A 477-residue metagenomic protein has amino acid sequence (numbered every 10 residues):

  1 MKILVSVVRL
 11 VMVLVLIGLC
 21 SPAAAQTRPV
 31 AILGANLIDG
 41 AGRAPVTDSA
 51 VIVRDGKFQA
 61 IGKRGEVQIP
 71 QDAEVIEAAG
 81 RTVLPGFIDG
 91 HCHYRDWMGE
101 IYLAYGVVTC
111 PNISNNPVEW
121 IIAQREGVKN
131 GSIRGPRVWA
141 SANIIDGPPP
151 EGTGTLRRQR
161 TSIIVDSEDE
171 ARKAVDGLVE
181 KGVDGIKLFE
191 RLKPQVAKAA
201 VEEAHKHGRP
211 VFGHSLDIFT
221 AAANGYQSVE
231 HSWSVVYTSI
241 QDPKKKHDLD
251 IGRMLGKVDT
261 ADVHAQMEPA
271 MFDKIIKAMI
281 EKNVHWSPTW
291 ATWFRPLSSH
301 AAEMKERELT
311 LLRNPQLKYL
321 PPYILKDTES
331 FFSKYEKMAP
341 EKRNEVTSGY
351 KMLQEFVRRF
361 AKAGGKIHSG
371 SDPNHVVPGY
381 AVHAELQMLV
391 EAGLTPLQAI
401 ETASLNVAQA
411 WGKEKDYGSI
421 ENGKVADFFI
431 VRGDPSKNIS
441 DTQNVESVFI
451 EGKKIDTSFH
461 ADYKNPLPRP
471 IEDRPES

Functional and structural regions predicted by a protein language model:
R9-L19: Bacterial N-terminal signal peptides
V30-I32, Q68-A104, V108: Replace "His-x-His-based motif
G34, R81, F87-H93, H214 (+2 more regions): Histidine-centered divalent metal-coordination motifs
L37, A41-L84: Histidine-rich, glycine-flanked metal-binding segment
L37-A50, K63-R64, K351, V377 (+2 more regions): Acidic, glycine-enriched loop/beta-strand segments at the rims of small-molecule binding/catalytic pockets
P85-Y94, G154-E170: Active-site mouth loops of central-metabolism enzymes
G99-I121, P136-N143, E180-L192, V201 (+4 more regions): Divalent metal-dependent hydrolysis catalytic cores, especially in the metallo-beta-lactamase
A174-L188, L192, S239-A392, Y463-S477: Active-site neighborhoods of metal-dependent hydrolases
